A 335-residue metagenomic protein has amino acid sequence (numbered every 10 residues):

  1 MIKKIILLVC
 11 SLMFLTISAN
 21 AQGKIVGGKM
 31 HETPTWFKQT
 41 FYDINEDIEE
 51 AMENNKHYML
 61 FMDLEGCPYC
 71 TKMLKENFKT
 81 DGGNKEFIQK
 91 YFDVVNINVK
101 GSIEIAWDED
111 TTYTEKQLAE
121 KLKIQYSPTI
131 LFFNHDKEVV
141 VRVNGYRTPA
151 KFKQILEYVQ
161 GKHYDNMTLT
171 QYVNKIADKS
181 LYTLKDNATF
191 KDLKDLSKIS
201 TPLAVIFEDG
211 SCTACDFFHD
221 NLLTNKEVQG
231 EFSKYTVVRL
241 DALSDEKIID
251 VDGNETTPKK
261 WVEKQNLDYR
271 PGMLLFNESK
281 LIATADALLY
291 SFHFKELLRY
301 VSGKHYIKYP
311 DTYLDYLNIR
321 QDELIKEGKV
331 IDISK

Functional and structural regions predicted by a protein language model:
K4-L15: Sec-dependent N-terminal signal peptides
I17-A21: Sec/Tat signal peptide C-region and signal peptidase I cleavage site
W36-F41, M62, N84-Y113, V228-T256: Thiol-based oxidoreductase modules, predominantly thioredoxin-like and allied folds used for disulfide exchange
T40-Y58, I88, T183-L203: A short beta-strand-turn-helix
N54-P68, D195-D216, V237: Short active-site neighborhood of thiol/selenol oxidoreductases, capturing the structured segment around
C70-Q89, A214-S233: Typically the conserved alpha-helix immediately C-terminal to a functionally engaged Cys/Sec in thioredoxin-like
K79, S102, D108, Y113 (+2 more regions): Non-catalytic, surface beta->alpha helical segment in thiol-disulfide oxidoreductase systems
Y146-T201, L289-K335: Thiol-/selenol-based redox modules, centered on thioredoxin-like and closely related oxidoreductase domains
